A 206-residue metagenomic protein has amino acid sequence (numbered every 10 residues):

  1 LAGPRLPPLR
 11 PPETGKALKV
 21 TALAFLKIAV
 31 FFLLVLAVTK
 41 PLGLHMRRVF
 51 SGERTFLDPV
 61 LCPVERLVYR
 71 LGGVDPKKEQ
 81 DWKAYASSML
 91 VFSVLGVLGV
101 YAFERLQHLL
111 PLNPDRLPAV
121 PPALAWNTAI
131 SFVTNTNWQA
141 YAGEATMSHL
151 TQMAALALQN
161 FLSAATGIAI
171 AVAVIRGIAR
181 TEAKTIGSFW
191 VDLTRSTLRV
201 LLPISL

Functional and structural regions predicted by a protein language model:
R5-K19: Short, Lys/Arg-enriched N-terminal segments with co-localized hydrophobic residues within the first ~10-30 amino acids
K19-N127, S148, A179-A183, G187 (+1 more regions): N-terminal alpha-helical transmembrane segments of multi-pass membrane transport and channel/translocase proteins
G52, P76, T128, F132-N135 (+1 more regions): Generic structural "secondary-structure junction" signal
D81-A86, T136-S163: Individual transmembrane alpha-helix segments
T128-F132, T136-N137, N160-A169, A173 (+1 more regions): Mid-bilayer segments of alpha-helical transmembrane spans in multi-pass integral membrane proteins that mediate
A155, A171-I178: Short acidic, glycine/Ser/Thr-rich loop/turn "cap" segments at secondary-structure junctions
